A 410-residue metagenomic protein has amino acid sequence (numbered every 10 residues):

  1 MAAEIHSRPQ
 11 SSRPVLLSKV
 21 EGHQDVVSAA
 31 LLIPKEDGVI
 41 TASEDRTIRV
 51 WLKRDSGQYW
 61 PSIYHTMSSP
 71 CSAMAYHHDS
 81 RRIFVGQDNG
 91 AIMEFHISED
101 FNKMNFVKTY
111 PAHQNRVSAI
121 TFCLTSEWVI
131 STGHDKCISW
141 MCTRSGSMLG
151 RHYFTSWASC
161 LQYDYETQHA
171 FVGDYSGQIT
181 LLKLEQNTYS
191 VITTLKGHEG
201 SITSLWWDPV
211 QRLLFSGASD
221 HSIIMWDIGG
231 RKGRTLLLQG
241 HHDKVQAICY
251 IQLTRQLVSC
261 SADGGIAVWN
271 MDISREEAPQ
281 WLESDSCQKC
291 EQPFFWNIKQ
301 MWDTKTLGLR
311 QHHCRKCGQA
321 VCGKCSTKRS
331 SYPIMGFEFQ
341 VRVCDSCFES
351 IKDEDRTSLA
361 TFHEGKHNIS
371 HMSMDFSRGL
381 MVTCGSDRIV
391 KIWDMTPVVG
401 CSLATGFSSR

Functional and structural regions predicted by a protein language model:
M1-A2, P9-G22, L32, V39 (+1 more regions): An edge-strand/N-cap motif at the start of beta-rich repeat modules
A2-L16, V50-C71, H78-R82, D88-Q114 (+14 more regions): Per-blade loop-tip surfaces of WD-repeat and WD-like beta-propellers in eukaryotic adaptors/scaffolds
Q24-L32, S68-Y76, N115-F122, S156-Y163 (+4 more regions): Canonical WD40 repeat/beta-propeller blade segments in eukaryotic WD-repeat proteins
A42-D45, G86-N89, T132-D135, E166 (+4 more regions): Conserved strand-to-loop turn within each blade of WD40 beta-propeller repeats
I248, C260, V382-R410: C-terminal interaction modules of eukaryotic adaptor/scaffold proteins
D285, H312, A320, R342: Cys/His-enriched microdomains
H313-I334: Cys/His-coordinated zinc-finger cores
